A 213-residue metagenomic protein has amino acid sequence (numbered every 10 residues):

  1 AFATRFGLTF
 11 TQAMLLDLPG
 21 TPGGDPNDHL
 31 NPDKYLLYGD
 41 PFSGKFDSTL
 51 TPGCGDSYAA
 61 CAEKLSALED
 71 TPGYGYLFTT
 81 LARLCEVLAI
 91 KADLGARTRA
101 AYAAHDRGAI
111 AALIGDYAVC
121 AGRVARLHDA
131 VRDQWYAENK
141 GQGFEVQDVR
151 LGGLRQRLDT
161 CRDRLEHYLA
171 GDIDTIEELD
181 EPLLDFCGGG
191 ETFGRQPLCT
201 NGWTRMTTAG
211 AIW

Functional and structural regions predicted by a protein language model:
A1-W213: Substrate-binding groove of N-acetylhexosamine-processing glycoside hydrolases
